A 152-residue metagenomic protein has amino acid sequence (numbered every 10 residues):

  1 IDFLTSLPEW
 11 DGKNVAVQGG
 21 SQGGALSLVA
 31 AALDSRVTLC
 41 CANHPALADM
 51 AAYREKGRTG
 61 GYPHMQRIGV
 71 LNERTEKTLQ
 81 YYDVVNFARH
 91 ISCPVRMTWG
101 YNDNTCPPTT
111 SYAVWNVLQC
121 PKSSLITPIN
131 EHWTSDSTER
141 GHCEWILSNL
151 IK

Functional and structural regions predicted by a protein language model:
I1-S21: Gly/Ser-rich "nucleophile elbow"/oxyanion-hole loop immediately N-terminal to the catalytic nucleophile in hydrolases
T5, Q18, G24-S35, C40 (+1 more regions): Short glycine-enriched nucleophile-adjacent loop and the immediately C-terminal alpha-helix near the catalytic center
L28-N72, T134: Hydrolase active-site cap/lid region
N72-F87: Active-site nucleophile elbow and catalytic-triad environment of alpha/beta-hydrolase enzymes
I91, M97-W99, D103: Short beta-strand/loop motif that positions the catalytic acidic residue of the alpha/beta-hydrolase fold
C93, P107-N116: Short alpha-helix in the alpha/beta-hydrolase fold that links the catalytic acid
Y101-C106, H132-W133: Acidic catalytic loop of the alpha/beta-hydrolase fold
Y112-K152: C-terminal catalytic histidine-bearing segment of alpha/beta-hydrolase fold enzymes
